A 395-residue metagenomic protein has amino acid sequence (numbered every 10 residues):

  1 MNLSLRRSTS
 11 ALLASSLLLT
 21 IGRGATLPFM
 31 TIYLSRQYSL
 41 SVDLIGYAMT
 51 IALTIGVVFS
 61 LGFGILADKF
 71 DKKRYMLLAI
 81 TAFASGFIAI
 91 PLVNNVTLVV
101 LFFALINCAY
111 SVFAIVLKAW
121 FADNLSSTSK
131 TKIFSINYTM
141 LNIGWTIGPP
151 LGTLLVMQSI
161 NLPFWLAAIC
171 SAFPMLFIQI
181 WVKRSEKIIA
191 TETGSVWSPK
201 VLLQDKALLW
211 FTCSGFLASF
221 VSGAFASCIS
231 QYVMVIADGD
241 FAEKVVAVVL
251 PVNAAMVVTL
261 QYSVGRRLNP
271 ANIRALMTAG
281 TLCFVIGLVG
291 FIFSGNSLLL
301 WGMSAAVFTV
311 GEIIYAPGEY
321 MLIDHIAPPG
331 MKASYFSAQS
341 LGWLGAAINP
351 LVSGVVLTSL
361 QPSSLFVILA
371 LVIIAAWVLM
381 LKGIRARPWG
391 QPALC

Functional and structural regions predicted by a protein language model:
M1-R6, R184-C213: Juxtamembrane intracellular "pre-TM" segments in multi-pass secondary transporters
F29-D43, S227-V246: Short amphipathic helix-loop junctions that connect adjacent transmembrane helices in Major Facilitator Superfamily/SLC
L53-L61, W145-T146, A254-Y262, A346-L351: Residue-level signature of mid-helix packing/kink "hotspots" within the transmembrane helices of 12-pass Major
F59-D71, L260-I273, L357: Helix-to-loop junctions at the C-terminal end of transmembrane segments in multipass secondary transporters
R74-I88, A275-G290: Structural signature of the two symmetry-related core transmembrane helices
A104-L141: Cytoplasmic helix-loop-helix junction between adjacent transmembrane helices in 12-TM secondary transporters
P163-I180, F366-K382: Symmetry-related core transmembrane helices of the 12-TM Major Facilitator Superfamily/SLC fold
G330-S359: A late C-terminal transmembrane helix in Major Facilitator Superfamily
